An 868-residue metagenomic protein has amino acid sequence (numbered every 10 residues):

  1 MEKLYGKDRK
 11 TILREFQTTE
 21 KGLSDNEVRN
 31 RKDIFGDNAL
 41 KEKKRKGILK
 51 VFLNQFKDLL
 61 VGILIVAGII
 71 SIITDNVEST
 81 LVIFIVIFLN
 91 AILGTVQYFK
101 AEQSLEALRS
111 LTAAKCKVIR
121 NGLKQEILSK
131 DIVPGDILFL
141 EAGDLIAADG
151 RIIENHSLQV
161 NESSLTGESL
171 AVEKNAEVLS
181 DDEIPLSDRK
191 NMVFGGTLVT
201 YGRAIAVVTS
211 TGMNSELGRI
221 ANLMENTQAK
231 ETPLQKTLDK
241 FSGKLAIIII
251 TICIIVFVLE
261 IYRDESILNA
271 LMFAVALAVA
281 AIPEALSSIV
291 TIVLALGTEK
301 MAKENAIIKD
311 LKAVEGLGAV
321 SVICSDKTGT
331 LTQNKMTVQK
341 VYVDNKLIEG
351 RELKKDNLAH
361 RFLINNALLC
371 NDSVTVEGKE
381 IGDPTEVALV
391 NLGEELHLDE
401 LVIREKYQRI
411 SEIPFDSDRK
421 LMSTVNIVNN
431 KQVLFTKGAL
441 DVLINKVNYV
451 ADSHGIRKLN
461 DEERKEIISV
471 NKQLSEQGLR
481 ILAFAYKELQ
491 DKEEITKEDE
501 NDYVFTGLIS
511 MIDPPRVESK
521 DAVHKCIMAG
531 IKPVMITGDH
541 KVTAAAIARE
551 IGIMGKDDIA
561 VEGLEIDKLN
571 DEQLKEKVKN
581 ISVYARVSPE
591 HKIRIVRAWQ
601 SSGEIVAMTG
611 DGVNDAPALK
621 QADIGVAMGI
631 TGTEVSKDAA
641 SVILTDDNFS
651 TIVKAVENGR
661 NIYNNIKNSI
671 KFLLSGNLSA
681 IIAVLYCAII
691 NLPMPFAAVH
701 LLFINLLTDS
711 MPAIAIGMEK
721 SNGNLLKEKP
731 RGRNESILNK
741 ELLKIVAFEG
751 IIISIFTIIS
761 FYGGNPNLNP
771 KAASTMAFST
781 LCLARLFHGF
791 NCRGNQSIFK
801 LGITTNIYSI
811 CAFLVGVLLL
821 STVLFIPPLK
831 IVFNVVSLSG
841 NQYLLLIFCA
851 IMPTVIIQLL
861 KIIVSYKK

Functional and structural regions predicted by a protein language model:
M1-K727, I737-L738, I751, Y762-G763 (+2 more regions): Conserved cytosolic headpiece of P-type ATPases
T708, I753, T775-G789: Generic alpha-helical transmembrane segments
G732-G750, K771-M776: Membrane-water interface at loop-to-transmembrane-helix junctions
F756: C-terminal catalytic subdomain
F761-N769: Long hydrophobic segments that form regular secondary structure
C792: Hydrophobic, aromatic-rich cap/lid helix
